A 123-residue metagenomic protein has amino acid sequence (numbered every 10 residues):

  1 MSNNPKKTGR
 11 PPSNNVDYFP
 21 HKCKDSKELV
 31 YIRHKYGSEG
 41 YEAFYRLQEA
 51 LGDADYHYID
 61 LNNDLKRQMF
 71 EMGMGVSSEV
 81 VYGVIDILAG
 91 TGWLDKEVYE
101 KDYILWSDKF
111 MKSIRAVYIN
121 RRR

Functional and structural regions predicted by a protein language model:
M1-D17, R67, M72-R123: Winged-helix/helix-turn-helix nucleic-acid-interaction surface
M1-N4, G9-Y56: Short recognition helix of helix-turn-helix/winged-helix DNA-binding domains
H21, I59, L105: Short clusters of hydrophobic/aromatic residues that line enzyme substrate/ligand-binding pockets
K27-V30, S38, D64-Q68, E79: Generic alpha-helical secondary structure signal
G37-Y41, Y58-D60, S78-Y82: Alpha-helix N-cap/helix-initiation sites
A50, N62, W106-S107: Residue-level signal for alpha-helical context at structural boundaries
A54-M72: Short acidic, hydrophobic short linear motifs in intrinsically disordered regions
